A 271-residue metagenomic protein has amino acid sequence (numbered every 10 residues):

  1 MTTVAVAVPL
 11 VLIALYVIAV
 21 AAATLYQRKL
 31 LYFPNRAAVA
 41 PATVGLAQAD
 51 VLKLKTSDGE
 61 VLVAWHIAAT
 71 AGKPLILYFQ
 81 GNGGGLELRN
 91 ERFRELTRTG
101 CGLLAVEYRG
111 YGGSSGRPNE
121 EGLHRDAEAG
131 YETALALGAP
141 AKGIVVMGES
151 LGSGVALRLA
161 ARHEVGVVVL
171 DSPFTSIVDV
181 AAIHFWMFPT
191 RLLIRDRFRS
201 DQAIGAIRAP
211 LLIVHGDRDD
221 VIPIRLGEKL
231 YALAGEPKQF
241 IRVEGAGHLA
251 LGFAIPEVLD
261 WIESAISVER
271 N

Functional and structural regions predicted by a protein language model:
L12-K55: An N-terminal hydrophobic leader/cap segment in hydrolases
S57-L137, E149, G154, A160: Membrane-embedded segments
R92, S200, A209, P223-A232: Short alpha-helix in the alpha/beta-hydrolase fold that links the catalytic acid
T133-L137, A141-M187: Primarily recognizes the serine-hydrolase "nucleophile elbow" in alpha/beta-hydrolase and SGNH/GDSL folds
A206-I207, I213-H215, D219: Short beta-strand/loop motif that positions the catalytic acidic residue of the alpha/beta-hydrolase fold
D217-I222, H248-L249: Acidic catalytic loop of the alpha/beta-hydrolase fold
A246-P256: Catalytic histidine-centered segment of alpha/beta-hydrolase-like enzymes
A254-N271: Catalytic active-site module of serine/aspartate enzymes centered on a nucleophile-bearing elbow/loop
